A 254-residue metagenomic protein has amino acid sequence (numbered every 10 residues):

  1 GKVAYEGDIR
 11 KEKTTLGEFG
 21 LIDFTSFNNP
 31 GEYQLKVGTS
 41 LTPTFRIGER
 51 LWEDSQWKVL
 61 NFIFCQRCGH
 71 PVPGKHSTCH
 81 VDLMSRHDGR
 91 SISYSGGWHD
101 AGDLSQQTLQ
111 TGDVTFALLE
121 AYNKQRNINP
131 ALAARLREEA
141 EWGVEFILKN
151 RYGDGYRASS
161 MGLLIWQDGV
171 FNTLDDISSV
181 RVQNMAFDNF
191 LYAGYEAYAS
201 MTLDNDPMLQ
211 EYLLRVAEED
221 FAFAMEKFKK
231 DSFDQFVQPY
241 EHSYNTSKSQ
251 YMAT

Functional and structural regions predicted by a protein language model:
G1-R50: Ligand-binding face of N-terminal immunoglobulin V-set domains in extracellular IgSF glycoproteins
E18-S26, G74-Y122: Active-site-adjacent substrate/metal-binding segments within catalytic domains of carbohydrate-active enzymes
I22-T25, H99-L109, I128-F146, I177-F187 (+1 more regions): Aromatic- and glycine-enriched glycan-recognition loops and surfaces that form the carbohydrate-binding subsites
F27, L41, I47-Q56, N129-A133 (+1 more regions): Acidic/aromatic-lined carbohydrate-recognition and catalytic surfaces of CAZymes acting on diverse glycans
V37, T115-A131, E145-F146, L191-M208 (+1 more regions): Well-ordered alpha-helical scaffold segments within catalytic/enzyme domains
R50-H76, L83-D88, E139-Y156, L214-F233: Long, well-ordered core segments of solenoidal/helical folds
S91-A101, K149-M252: Active-site lining segments of carbohydrate-active enzymes
F116, Y122, L132-W166: Transcriptional activation interfaces
